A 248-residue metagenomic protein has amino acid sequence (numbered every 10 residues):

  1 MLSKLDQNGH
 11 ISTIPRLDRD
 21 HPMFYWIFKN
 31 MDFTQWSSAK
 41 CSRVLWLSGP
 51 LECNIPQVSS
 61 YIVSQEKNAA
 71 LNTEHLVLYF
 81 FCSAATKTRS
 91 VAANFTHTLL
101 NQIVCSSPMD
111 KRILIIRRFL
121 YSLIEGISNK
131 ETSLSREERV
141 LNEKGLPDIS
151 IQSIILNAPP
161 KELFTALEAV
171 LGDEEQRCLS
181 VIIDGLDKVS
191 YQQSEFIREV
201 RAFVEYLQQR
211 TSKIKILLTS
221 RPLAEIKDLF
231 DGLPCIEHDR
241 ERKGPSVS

Functional and structural regions predicted by a protein language model:
M1-S248: Conserved NB-ARC/NACHT P-loop NTPase core of NLR-like innate immune receptors
